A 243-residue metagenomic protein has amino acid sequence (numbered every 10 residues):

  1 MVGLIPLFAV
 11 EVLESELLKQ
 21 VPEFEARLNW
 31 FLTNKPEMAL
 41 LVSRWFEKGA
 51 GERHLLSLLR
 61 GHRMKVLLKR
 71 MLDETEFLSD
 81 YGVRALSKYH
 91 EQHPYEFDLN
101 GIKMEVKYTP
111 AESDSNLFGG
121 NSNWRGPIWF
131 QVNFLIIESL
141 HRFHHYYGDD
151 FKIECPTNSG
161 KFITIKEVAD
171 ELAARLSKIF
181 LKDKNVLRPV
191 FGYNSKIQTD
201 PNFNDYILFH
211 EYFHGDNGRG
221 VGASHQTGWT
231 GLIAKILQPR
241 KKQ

Functional and structural regions predicted by a protein language model:
M1-Q243: Acidic, mature catalytic/reactive cores of soluble proteins
